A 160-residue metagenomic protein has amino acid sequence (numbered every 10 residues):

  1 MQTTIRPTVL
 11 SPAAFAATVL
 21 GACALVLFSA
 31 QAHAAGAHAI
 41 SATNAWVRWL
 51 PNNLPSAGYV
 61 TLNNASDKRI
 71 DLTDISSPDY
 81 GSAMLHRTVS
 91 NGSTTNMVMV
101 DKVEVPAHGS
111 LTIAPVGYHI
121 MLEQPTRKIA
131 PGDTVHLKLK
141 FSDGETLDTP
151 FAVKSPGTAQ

Functional and structural regions predicted by a protein language model:
Q2-L20: Bacterial N-terminal signal peptides that target proteins for export
G21-L25: Hydrophobic helical h-region of N-terminal Sec-dependent signal peptides in bacterial secretory/periplasmic proteins
S29-Q31: N-terminal signal peptide c-region/cleavage motif recognized by signal peptidases
A35-Q160: Compact, glycine-rich, soluble single-domain proteins
